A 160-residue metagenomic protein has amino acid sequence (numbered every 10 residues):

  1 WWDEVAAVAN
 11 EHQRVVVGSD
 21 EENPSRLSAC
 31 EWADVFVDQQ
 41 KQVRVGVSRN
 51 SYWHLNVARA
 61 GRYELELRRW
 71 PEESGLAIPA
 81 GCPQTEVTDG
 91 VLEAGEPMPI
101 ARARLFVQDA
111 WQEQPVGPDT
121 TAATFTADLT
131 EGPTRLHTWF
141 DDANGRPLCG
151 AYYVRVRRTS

Functional and structural regions predicted by a protein language model:
W1-S160: Extracytoplasmic
